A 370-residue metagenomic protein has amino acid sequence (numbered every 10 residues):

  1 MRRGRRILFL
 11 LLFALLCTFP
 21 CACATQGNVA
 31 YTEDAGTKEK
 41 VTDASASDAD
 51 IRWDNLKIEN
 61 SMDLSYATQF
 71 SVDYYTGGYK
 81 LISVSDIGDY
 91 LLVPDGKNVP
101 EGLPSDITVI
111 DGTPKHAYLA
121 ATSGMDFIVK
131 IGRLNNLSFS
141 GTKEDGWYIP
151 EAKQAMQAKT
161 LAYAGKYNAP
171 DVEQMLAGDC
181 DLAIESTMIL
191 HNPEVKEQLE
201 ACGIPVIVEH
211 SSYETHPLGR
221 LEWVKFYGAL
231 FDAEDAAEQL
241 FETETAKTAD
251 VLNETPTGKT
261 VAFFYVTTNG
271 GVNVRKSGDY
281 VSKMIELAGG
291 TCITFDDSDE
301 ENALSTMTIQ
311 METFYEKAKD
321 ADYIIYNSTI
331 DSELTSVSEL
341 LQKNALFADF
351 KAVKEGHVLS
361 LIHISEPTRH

Functional and structural regions predicted by a protein language model:
M1-F9: Bacterial N-terminal signal peptides that target proteins for export
L10-P20: Bacterial N-terminal signal peptides
C23-M125, A236-F263: Bacterial Sec-exported substrate-binding components of ABC uptake systems
T25, G36-V41, S45, E214-E242 (+2 more regions): Structured C-terminal subdomain patch of bacterial secreted/periplasmic proteins
K80-L176, L182-I189: A short, structured surface patch at a secondary-structure boundary
K115, M125-V129, E173-A177, E197 (+8 more regions): Solvent-exposed, polar/charged alpha-helical surfaces in well-ordered, non-transmembrane soluble domains, broadly
T160, E173, A177-S186, L190-G271 (+3 more regions): Extracytoplasmic substrate-binding proteins
E254-S338: Flexible, glycine-rich surface segments
